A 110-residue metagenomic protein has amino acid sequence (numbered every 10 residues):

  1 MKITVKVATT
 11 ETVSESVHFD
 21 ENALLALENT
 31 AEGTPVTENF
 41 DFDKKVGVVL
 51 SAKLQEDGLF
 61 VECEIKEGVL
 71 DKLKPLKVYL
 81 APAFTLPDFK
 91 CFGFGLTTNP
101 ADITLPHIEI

Functional and structural regions predicted by a protein language model:
M1-A31: Polar/acidic, low-complexity leader/linker segments enriched in S/T/G and N/D
K2-T4, G33-P35, G58, Y79: A residue-level signal for beta-strand positions that form part of recognition/binding surfaces within mature
T4-K6, T37, D43-L50: Glycine-centered structural positions embedded in regular secondary structure
A8-S16, G33, G47, G58 (+1 more regions): Glycine-centered flexibility motif
T9, F40-F42, I65: Short glycine-rich, polar/acidic loop-and-turn segments at beta strand-coil junctions
D20, G33-V36, K66: Generic preference for well-ordered secondary structure
L25, A31-D43, L80: Short conserved beta-strand and strand-loop elements enriched in small hydrophobics with frequent Asp/Gly
K44-I110: Residue microenvironments linked to proteolytic maturation and disulfide-stabilized extracellular modules
